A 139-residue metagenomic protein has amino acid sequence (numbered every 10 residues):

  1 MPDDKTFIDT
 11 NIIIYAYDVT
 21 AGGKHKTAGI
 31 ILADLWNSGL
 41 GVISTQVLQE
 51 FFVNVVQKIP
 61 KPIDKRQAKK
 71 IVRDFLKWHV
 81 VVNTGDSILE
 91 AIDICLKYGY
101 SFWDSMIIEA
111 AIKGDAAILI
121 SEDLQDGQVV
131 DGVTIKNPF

Functional and structural regions predicted by a protein language model:
M1-I43, K58-R66: Short, well-structured N-terminal submotif of metal-dependent ribonuclease cores
M1-P2, I108-F139: Acidic, PIN/NYN-like endoribonuclease modules and their adjacent C-terminal/linker elements
I8-D9, S44, Y100-S101, D123 (+1 more regions): Histidine- and aromatic-rich ligand-binding microenvironments
N37-S38, W78, Y98, D115: Structured helix-beta-strand junction loops
T45-Q49, K69-K97: Acidic catalytic patch
